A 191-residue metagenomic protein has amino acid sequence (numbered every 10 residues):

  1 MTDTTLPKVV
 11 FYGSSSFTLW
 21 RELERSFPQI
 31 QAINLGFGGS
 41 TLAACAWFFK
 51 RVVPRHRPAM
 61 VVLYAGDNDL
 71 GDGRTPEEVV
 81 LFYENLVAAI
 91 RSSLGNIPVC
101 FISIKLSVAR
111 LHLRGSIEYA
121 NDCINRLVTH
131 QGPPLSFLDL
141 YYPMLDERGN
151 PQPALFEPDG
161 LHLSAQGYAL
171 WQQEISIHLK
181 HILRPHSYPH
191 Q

Functional and structural regions predicted by a protein language model:
M1-A59: Serine-esterase "nucleophile elbow" of acetyl-processing enzymes
E24-I30, W47-H190: Alpha-helical cap/lid subdomain in secreted, periplasmic, or secretory-pathway luminal O-acyl-processing enzymes
